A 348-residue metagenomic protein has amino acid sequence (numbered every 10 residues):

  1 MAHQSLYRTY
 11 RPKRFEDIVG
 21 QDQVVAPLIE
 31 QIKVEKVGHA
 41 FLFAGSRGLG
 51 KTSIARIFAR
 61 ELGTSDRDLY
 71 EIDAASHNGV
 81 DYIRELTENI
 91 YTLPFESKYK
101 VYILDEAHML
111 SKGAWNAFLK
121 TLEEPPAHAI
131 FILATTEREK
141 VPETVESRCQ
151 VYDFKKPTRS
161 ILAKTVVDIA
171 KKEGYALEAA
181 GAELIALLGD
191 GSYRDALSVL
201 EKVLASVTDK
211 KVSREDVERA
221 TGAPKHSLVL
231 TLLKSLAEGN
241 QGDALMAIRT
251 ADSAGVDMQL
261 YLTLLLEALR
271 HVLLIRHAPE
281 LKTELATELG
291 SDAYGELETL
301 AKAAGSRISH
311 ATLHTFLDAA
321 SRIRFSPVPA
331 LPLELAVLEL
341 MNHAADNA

Functional and structural regions predicted by a protein language model:
M1-V151, P157, I161, I169 (+1 more regions): P-loop/Walker A NTP-binding region and its immediately flanking N-terminal helices in P-loop NTPase folds
L49, A55, E61, Y82-E85 (+3 more regions): Extended, largely alpha-helical regulatory/partner-binding modules appended to the mid-to-C-terminal parts
